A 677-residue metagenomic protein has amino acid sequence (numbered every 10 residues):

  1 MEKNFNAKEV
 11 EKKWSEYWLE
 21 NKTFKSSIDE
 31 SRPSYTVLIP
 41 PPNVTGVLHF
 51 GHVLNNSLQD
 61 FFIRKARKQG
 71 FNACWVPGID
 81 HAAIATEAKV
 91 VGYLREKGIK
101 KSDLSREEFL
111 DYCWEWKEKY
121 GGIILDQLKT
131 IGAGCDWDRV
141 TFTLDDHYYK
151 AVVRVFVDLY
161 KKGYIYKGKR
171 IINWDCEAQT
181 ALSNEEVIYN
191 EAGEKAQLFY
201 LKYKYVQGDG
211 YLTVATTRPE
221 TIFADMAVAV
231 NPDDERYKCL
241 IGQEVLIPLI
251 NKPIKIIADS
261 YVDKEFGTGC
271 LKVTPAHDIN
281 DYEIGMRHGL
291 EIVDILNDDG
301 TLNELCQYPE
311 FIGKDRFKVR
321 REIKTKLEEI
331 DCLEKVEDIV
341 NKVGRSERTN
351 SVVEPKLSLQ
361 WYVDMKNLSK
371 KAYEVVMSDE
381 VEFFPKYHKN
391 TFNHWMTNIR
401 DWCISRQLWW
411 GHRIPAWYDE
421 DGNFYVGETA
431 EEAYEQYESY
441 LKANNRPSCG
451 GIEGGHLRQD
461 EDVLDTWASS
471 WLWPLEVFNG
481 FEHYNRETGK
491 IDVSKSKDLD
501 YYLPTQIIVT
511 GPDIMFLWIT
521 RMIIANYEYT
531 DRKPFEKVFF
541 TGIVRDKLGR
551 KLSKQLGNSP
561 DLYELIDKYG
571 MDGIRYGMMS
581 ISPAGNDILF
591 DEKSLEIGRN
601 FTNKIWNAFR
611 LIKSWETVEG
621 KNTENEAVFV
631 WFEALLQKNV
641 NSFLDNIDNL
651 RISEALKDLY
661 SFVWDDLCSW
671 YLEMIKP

Functional and structural regions predicted by a protein language model:
M1-F50, A73, E347, I605: Non-catalytic terminal extensions that flank enzyme cores
N4, K13, Y17-N21, V91-Y211 (+7 more regions): Residue patterns forming the tRNA-binding/recognition surfaces of aminoacyl-tRNA synthetases and related DALR
S27-V90, V152, A215-T217, I257-I284 (+5 more regions): N-terminal catalytic cores of NTP/NDP-binding nucleotidyl/phosphoryl-transfer enzymes
S31-R32, P40-P41, V76-E87, V140-Y148 (+3 more regions): Short, solvent-exposed turn/loop segments enriched in Gly/Ser/Thr/Pro and often Arg
H52-L54, I279-I284, T520-Y529, L659: Alpha-helical support elements that line or immediately flank enzyme active sites and cofactor-binding pockets
R64-N72, Y93-R106, D126, T130-C135 (+14 more regions): Secondary-structure transition/capping motifs at alpha-helix termini and the adjoining loop/turn into the next element
K202, S260, H288-G300, Q407-G411 (+2 more regions): Alpha-helical recognition segments enriched in aromatics with Gly/Pro capping that present substrate-recognition
G208-V273, I279-E283: Protease-associated
